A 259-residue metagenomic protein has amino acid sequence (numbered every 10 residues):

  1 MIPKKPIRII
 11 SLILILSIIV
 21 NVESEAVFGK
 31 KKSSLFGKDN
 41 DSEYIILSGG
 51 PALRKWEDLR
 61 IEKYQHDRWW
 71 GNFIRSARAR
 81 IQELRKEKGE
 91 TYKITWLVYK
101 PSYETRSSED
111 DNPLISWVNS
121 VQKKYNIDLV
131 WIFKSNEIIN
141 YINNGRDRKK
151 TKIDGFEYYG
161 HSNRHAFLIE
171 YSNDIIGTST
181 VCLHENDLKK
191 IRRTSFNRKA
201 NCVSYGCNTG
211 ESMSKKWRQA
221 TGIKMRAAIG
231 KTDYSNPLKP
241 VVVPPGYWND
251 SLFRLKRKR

Functional and structural regions predicted by a protein language model:
I2-I10: Bacterial N-terminal signal peptides that target proteins for export
L14-V20: Hydrophobic core
N21-V27: Sec/Tat signal peptide C-region and signal peptidase I cleavage site
F28-I138: A domain-level signal for caspase-like cysteine endopeptidase catalytic cores and their zymogen-processing architecture
A77-E87, N140-K149, H184-S195: Short, basic/hydrophobic alpha-helical segments
T91-K93, K149-I153: Local beta-strand N-terminus motif with an aromatic residue
I153-P237: Catalytic cores of nucleophile-dependent amide-cleaving enzymes
A227-R259: Caspase-like cysteine protease fold
